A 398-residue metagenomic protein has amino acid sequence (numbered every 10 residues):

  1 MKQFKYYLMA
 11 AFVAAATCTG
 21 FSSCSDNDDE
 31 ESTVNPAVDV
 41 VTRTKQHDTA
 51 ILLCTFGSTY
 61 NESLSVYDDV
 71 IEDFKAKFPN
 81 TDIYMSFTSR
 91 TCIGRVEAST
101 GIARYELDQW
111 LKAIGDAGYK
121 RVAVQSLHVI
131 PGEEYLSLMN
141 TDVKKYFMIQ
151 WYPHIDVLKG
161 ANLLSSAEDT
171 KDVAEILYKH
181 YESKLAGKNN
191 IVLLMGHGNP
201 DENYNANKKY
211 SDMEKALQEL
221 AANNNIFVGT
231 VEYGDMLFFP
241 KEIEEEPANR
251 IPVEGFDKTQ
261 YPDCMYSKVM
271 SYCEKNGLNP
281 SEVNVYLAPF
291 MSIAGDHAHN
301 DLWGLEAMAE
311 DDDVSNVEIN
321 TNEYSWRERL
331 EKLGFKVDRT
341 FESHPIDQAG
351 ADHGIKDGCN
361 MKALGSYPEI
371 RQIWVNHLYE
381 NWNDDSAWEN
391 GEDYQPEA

Functional and structural regions predicted by a protein language model:
M1-M9: Bacterial N-terminal signal peptides that target proteins for export
M9-T17: Hydrophobic helical h-region of N-terminal Sec-dependent signal peptides in bacterial secretory/periplasmic proteins
C18-S23: C-terminal motif of bacterial Sec signal peptides marking the signal peptidase cleavage site
S25-A398: Extended amphipathic ligand-handling, pore-lining, and cofactor/metal-binding catalytic surfaces
